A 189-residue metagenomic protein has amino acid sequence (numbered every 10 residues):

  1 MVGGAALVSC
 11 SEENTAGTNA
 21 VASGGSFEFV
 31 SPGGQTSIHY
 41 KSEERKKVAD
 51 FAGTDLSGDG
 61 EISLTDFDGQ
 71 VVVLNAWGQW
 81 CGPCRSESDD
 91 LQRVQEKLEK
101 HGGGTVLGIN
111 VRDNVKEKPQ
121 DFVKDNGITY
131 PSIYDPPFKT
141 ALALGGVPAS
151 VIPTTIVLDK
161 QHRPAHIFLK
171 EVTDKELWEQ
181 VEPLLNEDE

Functional and structural regions predicted by a protein language model:
M1-T54, E189: N-terminal targeting signals for export/organelle localization
D55-S57, L158-D159: Short, acidic, Ser/Thr-enriched surface-loop or helix-capping motifs
D59-G60, R163: Residue-level signal for well-ordered, solvent-exposed loop/turn and beta-edge residues enriched in charged/polar side
I62-R85: Short active-site neighborhood of thiol/selenol oxidoreductases, capturing the structured segment around
V71-V72, G104, P153: Alpha/beta-hydrolase fold active-site loops
R85-N126, P136-A143: Structural microenvironment flanking redox-active thiols in thiol-disulfide oxidoreductases
D121-T129, D135-E189: Thiol/disulfide oxidoreductase modules built on the thioredoxin-like
